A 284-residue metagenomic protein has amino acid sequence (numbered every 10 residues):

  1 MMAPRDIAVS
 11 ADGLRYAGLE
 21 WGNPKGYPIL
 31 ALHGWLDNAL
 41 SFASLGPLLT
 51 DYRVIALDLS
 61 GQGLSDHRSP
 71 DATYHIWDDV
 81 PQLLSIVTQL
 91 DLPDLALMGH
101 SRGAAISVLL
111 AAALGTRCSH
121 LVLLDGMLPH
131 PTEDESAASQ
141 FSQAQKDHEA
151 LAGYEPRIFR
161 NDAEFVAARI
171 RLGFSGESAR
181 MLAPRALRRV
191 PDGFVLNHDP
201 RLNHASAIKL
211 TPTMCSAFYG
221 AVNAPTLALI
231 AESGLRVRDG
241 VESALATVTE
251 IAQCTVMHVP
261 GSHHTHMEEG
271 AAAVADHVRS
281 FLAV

Functional and structural regions predicted by a protein language model:
M1-L30, T50-R53, L92-P93, L128 (+2 more regions): Alpha/beta-hydrolase fold catalytic core
A11-L14, I55-M98, D276: Active-site loop/oxyanion-hole signature of alpha/beta-hydrolase fold enzymes
L19-D66: Conserved HGGG/HGGXW glycine-rich cap/lid loop of the alpha/beta-hydrolase fold
G99, G103, S107: Gly/Ala-rich beta-loop-alpha elbow adjacent to hydrolase catalytic centers
A112, S119-I158: Flexible "cap/lid" loop of the alpha/beta hydrolase fold
G153-K209: Conserved alpha/beta-hydrolase catalytic His-Asp/Glu region
A221-S262: Conserved loop-alpha-helix segment in the C-terminal half of the alpha/beta-hydrolase fold that carries the catalytic
V259-A271: Catalytic histidine-centered segment of alpha/beta-hydrolase-like enzymes
